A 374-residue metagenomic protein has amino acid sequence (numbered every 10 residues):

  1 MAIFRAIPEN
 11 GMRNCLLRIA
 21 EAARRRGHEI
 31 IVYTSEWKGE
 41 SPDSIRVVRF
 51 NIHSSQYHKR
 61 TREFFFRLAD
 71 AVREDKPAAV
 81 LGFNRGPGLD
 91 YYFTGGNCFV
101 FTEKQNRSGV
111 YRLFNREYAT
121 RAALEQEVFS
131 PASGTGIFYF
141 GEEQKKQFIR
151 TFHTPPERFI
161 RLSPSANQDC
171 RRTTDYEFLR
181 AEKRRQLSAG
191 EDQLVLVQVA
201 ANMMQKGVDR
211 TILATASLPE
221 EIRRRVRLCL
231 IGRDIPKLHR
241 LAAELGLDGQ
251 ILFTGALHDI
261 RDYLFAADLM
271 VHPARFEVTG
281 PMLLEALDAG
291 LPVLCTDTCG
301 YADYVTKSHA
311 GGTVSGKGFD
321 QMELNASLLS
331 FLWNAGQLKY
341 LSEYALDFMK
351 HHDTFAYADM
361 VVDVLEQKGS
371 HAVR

Functional and structural regions predicted by a protein language model:
R13-R18, L194, A201-S217, P236: A conserved mid-protein helix/loop that constitutes part of the nucleotide-sugar donor-binding site
W37, V199-M204, V226-H239: Glycosyltransferase donor-sugar binding loop
Y118, A122-R180: Donor nucleotide-sugar binding/catalytic pocket of nucleotide-sugar-dependent glycosyltransferases
A256, R275: Aromatic "clamp/platform" in nucleotide-sugar-dependent glycosyltransferases that forms part of the donor/acceptor
I260, G280-L283, Y301-A302: Short glycine/serine-rich donor-binding loops of glycosyltransferases
P292-T296: Short hydrophobic beta-strand element within catalytic cores of glycosyltransferases and related nucleotide-activated
A302-L329: Change "using UDP/GDP/dTDP sugars" to "using nucleotide sugars
Q337-H351: A short, well-ordered alpha-helix in the C-terminal region of glycosyltransferases
